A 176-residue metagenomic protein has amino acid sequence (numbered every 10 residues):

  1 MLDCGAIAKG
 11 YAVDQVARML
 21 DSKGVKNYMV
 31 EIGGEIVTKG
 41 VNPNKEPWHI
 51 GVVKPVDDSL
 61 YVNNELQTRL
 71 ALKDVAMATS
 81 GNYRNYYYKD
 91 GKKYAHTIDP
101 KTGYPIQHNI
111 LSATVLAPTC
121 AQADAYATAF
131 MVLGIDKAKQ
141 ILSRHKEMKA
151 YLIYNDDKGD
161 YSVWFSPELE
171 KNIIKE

Functional and structural regions predicted by a protein language model:
M1-E176: Mature catalytic core of soluble alpha/beta enzymes
